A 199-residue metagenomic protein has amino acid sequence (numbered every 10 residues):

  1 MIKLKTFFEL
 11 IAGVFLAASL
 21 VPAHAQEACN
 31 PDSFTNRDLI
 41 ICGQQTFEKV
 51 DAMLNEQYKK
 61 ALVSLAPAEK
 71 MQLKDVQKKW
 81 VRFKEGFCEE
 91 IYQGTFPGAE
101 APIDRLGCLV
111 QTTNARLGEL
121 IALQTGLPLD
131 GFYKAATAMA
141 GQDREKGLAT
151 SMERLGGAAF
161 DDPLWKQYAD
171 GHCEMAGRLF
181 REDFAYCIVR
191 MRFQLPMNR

Functional and structural regions predicted by a protein language model:
I2-A12: Bacterial N-terminal signal peptides that target proteins for export
L20-P22: N-terminal signal peptide c-region/cleavage motif recognized by signal peptidases
H24-R199: N-terminal alpha-helical modules
